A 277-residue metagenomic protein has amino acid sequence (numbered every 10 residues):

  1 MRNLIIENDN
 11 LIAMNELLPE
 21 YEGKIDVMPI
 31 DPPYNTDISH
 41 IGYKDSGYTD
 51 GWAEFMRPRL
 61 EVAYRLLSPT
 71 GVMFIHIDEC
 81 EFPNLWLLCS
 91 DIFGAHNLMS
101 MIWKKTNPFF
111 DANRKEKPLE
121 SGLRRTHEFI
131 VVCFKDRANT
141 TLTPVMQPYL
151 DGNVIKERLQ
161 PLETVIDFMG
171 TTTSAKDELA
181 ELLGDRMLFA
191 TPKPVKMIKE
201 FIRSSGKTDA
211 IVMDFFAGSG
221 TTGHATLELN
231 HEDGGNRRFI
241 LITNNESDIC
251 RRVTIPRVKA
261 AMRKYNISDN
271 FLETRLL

Functional and structural regions predicted by a protein language model:
M1-I211: Class I S-adenosyl-L-methionine
M1-P19, P256-L277: S-adenosyl-L-methionine
I6, M101, I240-I242, T274: Hydrophobic/aromatic beta-strand patches that form the interior of the parallel beta-sheet core in alpha/beta enzyme
E22, S68-P69, H96, E232-N236 (+1 more regions): Short helix-terminating capping/connector loops at secondary-structure junctions
T49-A53, F82, V195-Y265: Conserved S-adenosyl-L-methionine
F74, R238-I240, L272: A structural signal for isolated positions on well-ordered beta-strands in alpha/beta enzyme cores
W86, E157, A225-L229, T274: Hydrophobic transmembrane signal anchors and adjacent membrane-proximal interface regions, especially in viral
L123-R125, E157-R158, H231-D233, Y265-S268: A generic structural signal for short, solvent-exposed coil/turn residues that cap or connect secondary-structure
